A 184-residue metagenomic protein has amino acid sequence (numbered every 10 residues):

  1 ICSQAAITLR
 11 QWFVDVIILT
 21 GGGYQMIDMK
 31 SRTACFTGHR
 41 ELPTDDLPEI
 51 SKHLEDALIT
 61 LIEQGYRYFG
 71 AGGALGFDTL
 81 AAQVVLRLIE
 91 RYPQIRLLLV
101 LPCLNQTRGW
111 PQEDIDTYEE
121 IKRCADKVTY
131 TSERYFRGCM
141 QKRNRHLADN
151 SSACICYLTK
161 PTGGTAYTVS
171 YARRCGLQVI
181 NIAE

Functional and structural regions predicted by a protein language model:
I1-D28: Short, Lys/Arg-enriched N-terminal segments with co-localized hydrophobic residues within the first ~10-30 amino acids
I27-E184: Acidic/glycine-enriched connector segments
